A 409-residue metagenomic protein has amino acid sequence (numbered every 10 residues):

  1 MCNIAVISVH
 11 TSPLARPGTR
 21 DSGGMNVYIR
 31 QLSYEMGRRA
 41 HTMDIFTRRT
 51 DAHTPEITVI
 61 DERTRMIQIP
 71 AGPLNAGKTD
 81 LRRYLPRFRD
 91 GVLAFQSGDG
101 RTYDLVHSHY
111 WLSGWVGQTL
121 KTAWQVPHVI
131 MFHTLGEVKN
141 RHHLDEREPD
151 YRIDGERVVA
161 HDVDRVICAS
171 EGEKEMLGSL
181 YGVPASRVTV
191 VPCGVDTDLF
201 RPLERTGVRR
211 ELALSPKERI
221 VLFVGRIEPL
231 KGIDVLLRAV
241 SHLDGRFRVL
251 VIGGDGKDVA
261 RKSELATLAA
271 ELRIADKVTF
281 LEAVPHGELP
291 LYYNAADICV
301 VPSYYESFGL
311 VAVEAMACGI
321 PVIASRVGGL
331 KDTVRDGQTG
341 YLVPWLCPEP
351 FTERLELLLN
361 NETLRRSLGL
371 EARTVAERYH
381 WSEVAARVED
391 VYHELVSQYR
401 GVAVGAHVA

Functional and structural regions predicted by a protein language model:
M1-Q68, A409: N-terminal subdomain of nucleotide-sugar transferases
G172, G194: Carbohydrate-associated surface elements
S215-R219, I233-T279: A conserved nucleotide-sugar
A283, L291-A296: Short alpha-helical donor nucleotide-sugar binding micro-motif in glycosyltransferases
Y304: Aromatic "clamp/platform" in nucleotide-sugar-dependent glycosyltransferases that forms part of the donor/acceptor
P321-A324, V334: Short hydrophobic beta-strand element within catalytic cores of glycosyltransferases and related nucleotide-activated
D336-G337, Y341-P348, L357-E362: Conserved acidic donor-binding segment of nucleotide-sugar-dependent glycosyltransferases
L357, L364-R378, D390: A short, well-ordered alpha-helix in the C-terminal region of glycosyltransferases
